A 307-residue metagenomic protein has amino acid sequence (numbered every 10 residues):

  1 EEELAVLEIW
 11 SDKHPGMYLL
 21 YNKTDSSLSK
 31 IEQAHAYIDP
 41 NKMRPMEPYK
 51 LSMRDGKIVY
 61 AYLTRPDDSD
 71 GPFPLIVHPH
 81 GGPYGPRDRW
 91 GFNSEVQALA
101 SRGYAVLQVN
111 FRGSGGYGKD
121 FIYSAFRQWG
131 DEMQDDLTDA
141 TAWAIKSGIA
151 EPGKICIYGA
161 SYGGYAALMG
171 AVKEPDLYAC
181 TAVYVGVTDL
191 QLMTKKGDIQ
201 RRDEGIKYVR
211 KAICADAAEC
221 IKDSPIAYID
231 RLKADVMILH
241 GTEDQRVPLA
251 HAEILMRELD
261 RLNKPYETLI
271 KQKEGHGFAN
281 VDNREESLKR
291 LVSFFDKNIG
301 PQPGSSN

Functional and structural regions predicted by a protein language model:
E1-D68, S94, S101: Non-catalytic accessory segments flanking enzyme active sites
Y18, L51, A61, V77 (+5 more regions): Conserved hydrophobic/aromatic pocket- or pore-lining residues that grip, position, or stack substrates in active sites
T64, H78-P79, Y158, L239: Short hydrophobic segments within beta-strands
G71-G81: Short beta-strand element of the alpha/beta-hydrolase
G81-G85, V106: Serine-hydrolase catalytic-loop signature spanning alpha/beta hydrolases and amidase-signature enzymes
P86-W90, G116: Glycine/threonine-rich flexible loop motifs
W90-V109: Short amphipathic alpha-helix adjacent to the substrate-entry channel of hydrolases
V109-N307: Active-site-proximal cap/loop segments of hydrolase catalytic domains
